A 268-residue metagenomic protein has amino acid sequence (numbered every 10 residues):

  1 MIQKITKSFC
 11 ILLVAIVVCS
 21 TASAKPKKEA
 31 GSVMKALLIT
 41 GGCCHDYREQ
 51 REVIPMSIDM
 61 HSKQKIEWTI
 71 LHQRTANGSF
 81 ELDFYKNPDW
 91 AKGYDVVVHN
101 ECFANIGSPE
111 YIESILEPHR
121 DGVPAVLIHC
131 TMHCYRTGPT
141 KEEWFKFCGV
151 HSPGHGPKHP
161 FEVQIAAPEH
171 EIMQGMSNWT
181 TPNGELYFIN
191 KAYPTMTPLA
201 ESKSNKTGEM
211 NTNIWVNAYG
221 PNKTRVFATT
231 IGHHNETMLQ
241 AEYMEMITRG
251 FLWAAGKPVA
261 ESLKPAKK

Functional and structural regions predicted by a protein language model:
M1-C10: Bacterial N-terminal signal peptides that target proteins for export
I11-A22: Hydrophobic h-region of N-terminal signal peptides that target proteins for export in Gram-negative bacteria
K27-V33, E49, M60, K92 (+2 more regions): Extracellular ligand-binding/catalytic regions of CAZymes and related secreted enzymes and adhesion modules
K28, K35-I39, D46-H133: Helical hinge/lid and interdomain linker segments adjacent to catalytic or ligand-binding clefts that mediate domain
G41-C44, C102, P157-F161, G232-Q240: Active-site rim elements
C43-C44, A104, M132-C134, K203-K206 (+2 more regions): Short, solvent-exposed loop/turn segments at secondary-structure junctions
D59, K65-E67, G93, G156-V226: Catalytic beta-strand/loop cores that center a nucleophilic Ser/Cys/Thr and support acyl-enzyme chemistry
A104-G175: A glycine-rich, often tryptophan-bearing local segment used as a flexible ligand/cofactor-contacting loop or short
